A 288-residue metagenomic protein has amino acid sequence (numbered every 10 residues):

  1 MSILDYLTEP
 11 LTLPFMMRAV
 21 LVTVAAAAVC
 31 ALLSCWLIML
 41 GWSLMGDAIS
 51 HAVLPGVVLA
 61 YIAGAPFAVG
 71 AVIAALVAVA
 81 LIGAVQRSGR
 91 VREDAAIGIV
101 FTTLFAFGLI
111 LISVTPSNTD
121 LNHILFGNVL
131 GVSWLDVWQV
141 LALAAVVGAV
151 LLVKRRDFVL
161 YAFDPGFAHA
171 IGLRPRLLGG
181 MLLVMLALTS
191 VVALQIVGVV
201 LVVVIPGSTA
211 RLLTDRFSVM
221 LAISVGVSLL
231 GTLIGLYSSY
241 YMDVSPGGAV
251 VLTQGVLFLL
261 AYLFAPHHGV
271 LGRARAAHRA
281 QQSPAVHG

Functional and structural regions predicted by a protein language model:
M1-A28: Membrane-interfacial amphipathic/re-entrant helices at transmembrane-helix boundaries
M1-D5, S113-L125, L201: Peri-membrane helix termini and adjoining interfacial loops of integral membrane proteins
F15-V22, L121-G148: Loop-to-helix entry region at the N-terminal start of transmembrane alpha-helices in multi-pass membrane transporters
V20-A25, A68-I73, A95-I99, V137-A142 (+3 more regions): Hydrophobic alpha-helical transmembrane segments
V22-A31, A52, G56, A60 (+16 more regions): Alpha-helical transmembrane segments in multi-pass membrane proteins
A26, V137-P206: Helix-loop-helix "hairpin" substructures at the membrane interface of multi-pass membrane proteins
C35-N118, A210-S224, Y237-P246: Short loop segments and helix-boundary regions at transmembrane helix junctions of multi-pass inner-membrane proteins
V244-G288: Cytosolic-side transmembrane-helix boundaries in multi-pass membrane proteins
